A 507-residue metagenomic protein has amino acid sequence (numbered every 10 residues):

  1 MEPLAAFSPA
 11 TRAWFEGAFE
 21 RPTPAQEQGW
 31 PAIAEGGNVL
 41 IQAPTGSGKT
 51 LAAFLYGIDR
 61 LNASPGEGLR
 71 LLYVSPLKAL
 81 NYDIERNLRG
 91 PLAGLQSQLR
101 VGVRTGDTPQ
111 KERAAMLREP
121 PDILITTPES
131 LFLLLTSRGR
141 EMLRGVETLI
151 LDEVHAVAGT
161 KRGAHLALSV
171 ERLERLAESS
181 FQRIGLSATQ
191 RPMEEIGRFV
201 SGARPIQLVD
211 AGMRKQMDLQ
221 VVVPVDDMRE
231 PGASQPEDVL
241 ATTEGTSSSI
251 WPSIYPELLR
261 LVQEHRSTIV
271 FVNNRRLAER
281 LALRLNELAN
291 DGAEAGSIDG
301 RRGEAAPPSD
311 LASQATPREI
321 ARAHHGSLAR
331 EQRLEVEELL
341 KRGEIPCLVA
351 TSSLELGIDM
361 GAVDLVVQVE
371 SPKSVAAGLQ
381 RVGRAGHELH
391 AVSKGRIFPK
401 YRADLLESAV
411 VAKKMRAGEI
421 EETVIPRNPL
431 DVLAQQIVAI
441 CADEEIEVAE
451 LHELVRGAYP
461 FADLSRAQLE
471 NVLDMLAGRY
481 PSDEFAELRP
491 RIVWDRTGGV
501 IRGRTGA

Functional and structural regions predicted by a protein language model:
M1-P3, F7-A13, R21-Q28, A34-I41 (+2 more regions): Helicase motor core with emphasis on the C-terminal RecA-like subdomain
R502-A507: Short, amphipathic alpha-helical interaction segments positioned at domain boundaries
